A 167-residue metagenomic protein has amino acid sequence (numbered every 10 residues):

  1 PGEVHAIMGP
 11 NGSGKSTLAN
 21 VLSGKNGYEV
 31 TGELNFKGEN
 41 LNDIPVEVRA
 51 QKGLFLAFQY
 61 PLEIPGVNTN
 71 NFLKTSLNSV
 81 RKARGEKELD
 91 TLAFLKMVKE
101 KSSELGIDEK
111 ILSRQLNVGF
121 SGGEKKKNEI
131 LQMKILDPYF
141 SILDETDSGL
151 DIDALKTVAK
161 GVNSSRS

Functional and structural regions predicted by a protein language model:
A6, A50-Q59: ABC nucleotide-binding domain signature
M8-P10: The feature captures the beta-strand-to-loop junction immediately N-terminal to the Walker
S23-G24: Helix-to-loop junction immediately C-terminal to a conserved catalytic motif
E33-R49, N117: ABC ATPase NBD Q-loop/coupling interface
L62-Y139: ABC-family P-loop ATPase nucleotide-binding domains
I142-T146, D153: Walker B catalytic motif
L155-S167: Helical segment within the ABC ATPase nucleotide-binding domain
